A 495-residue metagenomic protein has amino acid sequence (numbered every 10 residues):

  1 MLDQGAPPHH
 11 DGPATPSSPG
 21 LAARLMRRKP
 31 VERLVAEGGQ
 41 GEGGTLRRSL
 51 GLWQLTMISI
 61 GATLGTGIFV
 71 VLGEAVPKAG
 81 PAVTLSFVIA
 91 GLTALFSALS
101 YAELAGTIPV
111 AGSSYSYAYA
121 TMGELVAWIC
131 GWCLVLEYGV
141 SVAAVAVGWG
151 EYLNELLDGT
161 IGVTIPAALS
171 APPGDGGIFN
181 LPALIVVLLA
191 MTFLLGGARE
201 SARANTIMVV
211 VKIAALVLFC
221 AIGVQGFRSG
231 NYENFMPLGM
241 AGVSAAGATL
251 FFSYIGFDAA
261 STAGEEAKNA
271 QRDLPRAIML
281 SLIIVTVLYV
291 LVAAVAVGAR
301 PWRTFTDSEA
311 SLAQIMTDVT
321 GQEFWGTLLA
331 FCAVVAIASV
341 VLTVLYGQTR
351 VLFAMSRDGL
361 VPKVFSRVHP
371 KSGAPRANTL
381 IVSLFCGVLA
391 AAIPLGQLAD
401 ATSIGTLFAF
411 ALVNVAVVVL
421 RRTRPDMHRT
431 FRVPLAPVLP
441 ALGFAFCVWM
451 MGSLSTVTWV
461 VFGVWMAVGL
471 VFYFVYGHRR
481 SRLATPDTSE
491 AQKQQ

Functional and structural regions predicted by a protein language model:
M1-G73, P77-A79, L95-L99, I108-A111 (+5 more regions): Membrane-interface "cap" regions at the ends of multi-pass membrane proteins
L2, R47, V70-P172, S281-I284 (+3 more regions): Extracellular loop-to-transmembrane helix junctions
G20, R27-K29, R33, G38-L46 (+4 more regions): Helix-loop-helix junctions that connect adjacent transmembrane segments in multi-pass membrane transporters
R47, L52, G176-L184, K268-R272 (+4 more regions): Loop-to-transmembrane helix boundary motifs in multi-pass membrane proteins
F69, Y101, V110, C133-E151 (+5 more regions): Membrane-helix boundary/coupling elements in multi-pass transport proteins
G150, I178-G226, P237-M240, I278-L282 (+3 more regions): Membrane-interface loop-to-helix entry segments
E155, A215-F219, L352, T402-R429 (+1 more regions): Hydrophobic alpha-helical segments of multi-pass membrane transport proteins
D175-F179, A190, P237, V364-R376 (+2 more regions): C-terminal membrane-solvent junction of multi-pass transporters and transport-like membrane proteins
